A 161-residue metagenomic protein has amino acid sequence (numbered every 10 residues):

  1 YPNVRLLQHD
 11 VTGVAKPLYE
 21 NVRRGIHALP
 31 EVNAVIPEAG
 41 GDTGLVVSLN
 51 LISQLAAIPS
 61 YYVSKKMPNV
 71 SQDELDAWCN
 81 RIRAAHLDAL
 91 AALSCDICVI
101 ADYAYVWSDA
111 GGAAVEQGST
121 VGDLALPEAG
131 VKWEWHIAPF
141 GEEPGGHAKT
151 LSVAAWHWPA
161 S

Functional and structural regions predicted by a protein language model:
Y1, K66, Q72, L90 (+2 more regions): Generic hydrophobic, helix-prone segments enriched in Leu/Val/Ile
Y1-G41: S-adenosyl-L-methionine
A15-K16, Q54-S60, V106-D109: Short catalytic/ligand-binding loop motif for oxyanion handling, primarily in non-cytosolic enzymes, centered on
H27-S64: A short SAM/SAH-binding and catalytic strip from SAM-dependent methyltransferases
P30-V32, V70-L75, G122-L126: Glycine-rich loops and low-complexity Gly/Arg-rich segments that provide flexible linkers or classic glycine-based
L45-S48, I52, V70-A89, L93-Y105: Conserved beta-strand signature within the Rossmann-like core of class I S-adenosyl-L-methionine
I58-E74, G112-G118: Short, surface-exposed, charged loop/turn segments at secondary-structure junctions
Y105-S161: Charged, low-complexity C-terminal accessory regions
